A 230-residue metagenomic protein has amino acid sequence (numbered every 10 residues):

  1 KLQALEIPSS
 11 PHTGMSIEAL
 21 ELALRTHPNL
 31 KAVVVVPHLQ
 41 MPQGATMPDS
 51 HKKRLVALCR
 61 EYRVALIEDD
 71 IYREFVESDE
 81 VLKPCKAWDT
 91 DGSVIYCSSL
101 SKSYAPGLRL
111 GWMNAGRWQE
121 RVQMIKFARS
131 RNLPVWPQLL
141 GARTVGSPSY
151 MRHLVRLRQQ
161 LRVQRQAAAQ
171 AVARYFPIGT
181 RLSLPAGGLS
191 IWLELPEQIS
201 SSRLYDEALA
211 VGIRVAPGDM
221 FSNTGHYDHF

Functional and structural regions predicted by a protein language model:
K1-F230: PLP-dependent class I/II
